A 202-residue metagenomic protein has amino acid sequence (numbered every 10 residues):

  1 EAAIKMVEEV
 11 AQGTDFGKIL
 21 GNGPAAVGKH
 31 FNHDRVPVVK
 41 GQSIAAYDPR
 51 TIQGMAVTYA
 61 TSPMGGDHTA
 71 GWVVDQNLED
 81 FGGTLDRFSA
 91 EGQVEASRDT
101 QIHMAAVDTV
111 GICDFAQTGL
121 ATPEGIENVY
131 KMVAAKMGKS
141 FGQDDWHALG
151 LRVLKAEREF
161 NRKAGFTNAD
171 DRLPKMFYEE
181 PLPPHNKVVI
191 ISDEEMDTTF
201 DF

Functional and structural regions predicted by a protein language model:
E1-F202: Extended C-terminal regions of large enzymes
